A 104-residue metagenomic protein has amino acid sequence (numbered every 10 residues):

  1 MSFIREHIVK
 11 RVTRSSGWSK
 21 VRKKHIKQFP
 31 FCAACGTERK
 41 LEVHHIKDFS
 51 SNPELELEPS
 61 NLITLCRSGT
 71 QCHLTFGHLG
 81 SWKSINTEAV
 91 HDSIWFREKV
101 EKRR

Functional and structural regions predicted by a protein language model:
M1-K20, G36-R39, S81-R104: A boundary/linker detector
E6-I8, V12-T13, Q28-F29, H44-I46: Mixed-charge, polar/low-complexity N-terminal
R14-S15, E58, G69: Polar helix-capping/helix-linker motif
S16-K23, S50-E56: Short, intrinsically disordered, charge-biased short linear motifs at domain edges
G17-H44, C66-S68: Short cysteine-rich loop/turn motifs with clustered Cys
A34-T64, G80-S81: Histidine-centered nuclease catalytic patch
K40, L62-H91: Short Cys/His-centered divalent metal-binding micro-motifs
